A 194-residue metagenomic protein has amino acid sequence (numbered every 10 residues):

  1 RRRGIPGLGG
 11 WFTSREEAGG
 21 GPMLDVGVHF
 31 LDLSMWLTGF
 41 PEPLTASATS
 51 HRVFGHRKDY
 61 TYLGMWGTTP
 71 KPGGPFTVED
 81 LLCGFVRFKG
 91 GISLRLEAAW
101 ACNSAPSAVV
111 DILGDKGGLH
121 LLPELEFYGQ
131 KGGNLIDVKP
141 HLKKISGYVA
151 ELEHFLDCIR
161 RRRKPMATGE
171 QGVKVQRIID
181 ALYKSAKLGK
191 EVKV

Functional and structural regions predicted by a protein language model:
R1-P75, G189: Predominantly a Rossmann-like dinucleotide-binding segment in NAD(P)-dependent oxidoreductases
G19-P22, K71-P72, K139-K143, R161-G169: Active-site rim elements
D25, A150, A167: Residue-level signal for the nucleotide or nucleotide-sugar donor/cofactor binding architecture
F30-L31, V149-E153, I179-D180: A general structural signal for well-ordered alpha-helical segments in protein cores
L31, V78-L82, Q176: Conserved glycosyltransferase catalytic-site signature
L37-P41, G118-L122, L182-S185: Phosphate/oxyanion-binding loops and surfaces in catalytic or ligand/nucleic-acid-binding neighborhoods
R57, K71-E151: NAD(P)-dinucleotide binding in Rossmann-like oxidoreductases
K89, G133, F155-V194: C-terminal helix-rich "cap/oligomerization" subdomain common to oxidoreductases
